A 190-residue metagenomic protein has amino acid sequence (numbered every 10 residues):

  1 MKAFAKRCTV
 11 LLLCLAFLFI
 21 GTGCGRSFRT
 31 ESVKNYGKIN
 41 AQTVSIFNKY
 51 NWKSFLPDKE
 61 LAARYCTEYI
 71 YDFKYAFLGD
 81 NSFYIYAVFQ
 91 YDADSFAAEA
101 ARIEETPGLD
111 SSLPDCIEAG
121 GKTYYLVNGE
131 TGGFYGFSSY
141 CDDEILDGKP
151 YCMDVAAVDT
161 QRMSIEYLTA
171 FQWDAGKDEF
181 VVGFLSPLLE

Functional and structural regions predicted by a protein language model:
M1-T9: Bacterial N-terminal signal peptides that target proteins for export
C8-F17: Sec-dependent N-terminal signal peptides
V10, D72-N81, K149-R162: Short, surface-exposed loop and linker segments with low hydrophobicity and enrichment for Pro/Ser/Thr
L13, C24-R26, Y167: Short N-terminal secondary-structure initiator segments
F17, R64-I70, A156-D159, I165-E166: Generic low-polarity alpha-helical segments
F19-G23: C-terminal motif of bacterial Sec signal peptides marking the signal peptidase cleavage site
C24-A98: N-terminal export/targeting and maturation segments
E99-E190: Extracytoplasmic electrostatic interaction patches
